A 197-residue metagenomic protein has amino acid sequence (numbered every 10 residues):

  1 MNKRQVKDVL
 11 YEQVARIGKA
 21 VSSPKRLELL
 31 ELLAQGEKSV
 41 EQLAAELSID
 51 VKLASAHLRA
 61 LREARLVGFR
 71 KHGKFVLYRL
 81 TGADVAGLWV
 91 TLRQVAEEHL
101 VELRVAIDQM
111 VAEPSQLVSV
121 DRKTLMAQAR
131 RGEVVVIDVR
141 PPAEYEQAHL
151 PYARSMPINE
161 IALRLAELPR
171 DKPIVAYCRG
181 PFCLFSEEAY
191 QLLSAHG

Functional and structural regions predicted by a protein language model:
N2-G18: Short, Lys/Arg-enriched N-terminal segment that forms or immediately precedes the first helix of a structured domain
Q13-L53, V76-A83: N-terminal helix-turn-helix DNA-binding core of bacterial DNA-binding proteins
I49, R79-V135, V139-Q147: Flexible, polar/low-complexity N-terminal or interdomain linker segments that lie immediately upstream of folded
L58-R59: Short, hydrophobic-biased segments on the C-terminal half of alpha helices that form "recognition helices"
R62-E63, E146, A195: The C-terminal cap of the DNA-recognition helix in HTH/winged-HTH DNA-binding domains, marking the helix-to-coil
R62-H72, R79: Beta-hairpin "wing" of winged helix-turn-helix
T124-E188: Positively charged, proline/Ser/Thr-rich regional signature most characteristic of the Rhodanese/CDC25-like
